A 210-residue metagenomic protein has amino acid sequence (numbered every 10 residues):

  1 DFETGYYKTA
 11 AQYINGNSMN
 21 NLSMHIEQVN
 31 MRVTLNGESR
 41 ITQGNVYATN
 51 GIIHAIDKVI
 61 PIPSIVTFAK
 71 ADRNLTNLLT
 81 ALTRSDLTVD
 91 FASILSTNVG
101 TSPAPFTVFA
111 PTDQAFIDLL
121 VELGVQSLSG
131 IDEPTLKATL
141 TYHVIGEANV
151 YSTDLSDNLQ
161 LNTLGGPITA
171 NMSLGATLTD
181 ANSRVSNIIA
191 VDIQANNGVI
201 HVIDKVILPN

Functional and structural regions predicted by a protein language model:
D1-N210: Mature, structured domains of secreted/extracytosolic soluble proteins
